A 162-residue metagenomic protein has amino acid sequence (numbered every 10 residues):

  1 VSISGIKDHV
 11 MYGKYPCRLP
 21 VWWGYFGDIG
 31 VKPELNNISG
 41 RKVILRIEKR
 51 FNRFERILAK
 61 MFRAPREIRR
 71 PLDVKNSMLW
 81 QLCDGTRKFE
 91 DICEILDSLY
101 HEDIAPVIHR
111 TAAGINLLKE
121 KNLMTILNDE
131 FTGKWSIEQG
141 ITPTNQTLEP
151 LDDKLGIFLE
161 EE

Functional and structural regions predicted by a protein language model:
V1-Y25, M61-E162: Long, charge-rich, low-complexity alpha-helical segments
Y12, L19-I44: N-terminal leader segment of winged-helix/HTH proteins
I29-V31, R56-L58, H109: Residue-level detector of functional hotspots within protein domains
K32-R46, N52, D152-E162: Exposed, interaction-prone assembly regions rather than primary DNA-binding/catalytic cores
I44-K49, E55-I68: Short, Lys/Arg-enriched N-terminal segment that forms or immediately precedes the first helix of a structured domain
